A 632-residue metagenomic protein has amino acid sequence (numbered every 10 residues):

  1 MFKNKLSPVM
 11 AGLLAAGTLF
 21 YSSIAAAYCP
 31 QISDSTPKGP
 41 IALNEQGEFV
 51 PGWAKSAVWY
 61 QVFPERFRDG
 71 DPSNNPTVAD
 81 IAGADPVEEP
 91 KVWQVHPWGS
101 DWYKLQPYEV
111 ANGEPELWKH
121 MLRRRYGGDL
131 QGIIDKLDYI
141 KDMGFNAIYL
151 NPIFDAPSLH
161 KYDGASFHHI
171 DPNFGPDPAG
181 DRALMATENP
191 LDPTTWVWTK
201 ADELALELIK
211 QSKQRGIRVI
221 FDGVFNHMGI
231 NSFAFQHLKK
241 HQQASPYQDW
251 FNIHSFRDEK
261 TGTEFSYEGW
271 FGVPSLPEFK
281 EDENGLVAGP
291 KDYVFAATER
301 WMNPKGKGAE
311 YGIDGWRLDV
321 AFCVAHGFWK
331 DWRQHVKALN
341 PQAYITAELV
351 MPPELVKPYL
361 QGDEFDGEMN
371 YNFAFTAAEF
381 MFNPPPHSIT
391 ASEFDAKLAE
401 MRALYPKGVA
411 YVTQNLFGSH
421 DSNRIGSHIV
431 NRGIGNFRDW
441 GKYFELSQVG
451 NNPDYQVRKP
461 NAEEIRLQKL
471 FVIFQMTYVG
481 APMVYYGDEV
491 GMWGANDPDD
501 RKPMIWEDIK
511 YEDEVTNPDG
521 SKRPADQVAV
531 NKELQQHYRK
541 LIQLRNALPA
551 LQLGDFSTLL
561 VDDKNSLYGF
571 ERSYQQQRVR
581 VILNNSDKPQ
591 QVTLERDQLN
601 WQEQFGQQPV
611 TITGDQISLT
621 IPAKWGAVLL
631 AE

Functional and structural regions predicted by a protein language model:
F2-A11: Bacterial N-terminal signal peptides that target proteins for export
N4, L19-F20: Intrinsic disorder/low-complexity segments
M10-A15, L19: Hydrophobic helical h-region of N-terminal Sec-dependent signal peptides in bacterial secretory/periplasmic proteins
S22-I24: N-terminal signal peptide c-region/cleavage motif recognized by signal peptidases
A27-E632: Active-site and adjacent substrate-binding regions of carbohydrate-active enzymes
